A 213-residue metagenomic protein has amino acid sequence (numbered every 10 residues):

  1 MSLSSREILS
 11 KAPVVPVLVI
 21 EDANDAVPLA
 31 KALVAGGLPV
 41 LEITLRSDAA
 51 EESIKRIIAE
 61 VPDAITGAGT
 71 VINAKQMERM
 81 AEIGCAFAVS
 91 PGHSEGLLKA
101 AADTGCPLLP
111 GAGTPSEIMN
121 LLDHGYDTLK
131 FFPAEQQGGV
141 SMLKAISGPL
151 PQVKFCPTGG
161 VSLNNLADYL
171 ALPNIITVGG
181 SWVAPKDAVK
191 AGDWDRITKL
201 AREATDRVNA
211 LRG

Functional and structural regions predicted by a protein language model:
M1-A86, D103, Q152, L163 (+1 more regions): Conserved N-terminal beta1-alpha1 strand-loop-helix module at the mouth
V19-E21, A68-A74, S90-S94, P110-P115 (+2 more regions): Glycine-rich beta-to-alpha transition loops that act as phosphate-gripper elements at the mouths of alpha/beta enzyme
L29, L97, A101, L143: Aromatic/hydrophobic pocket-lining residues that form π-stacking "cages" and hydrophobic walls in ligand
L29, N73-I83, S116-H124, S141 (+1 more regions): Catalytic cores of alpha/beta
P91-L97, K130-V140, N174-R196: Glycine-rich phosphate-binding active-site loops on the catalytic face of alpha/beta enzymes
S94-T128, F132-Q137: Histidine/lysine/aspartate-rich catalytic loop segments that bind and position anionic ligands
S141-C156, V161-S162: Shared catalytic-loop signature of beta/alpha-barrel
